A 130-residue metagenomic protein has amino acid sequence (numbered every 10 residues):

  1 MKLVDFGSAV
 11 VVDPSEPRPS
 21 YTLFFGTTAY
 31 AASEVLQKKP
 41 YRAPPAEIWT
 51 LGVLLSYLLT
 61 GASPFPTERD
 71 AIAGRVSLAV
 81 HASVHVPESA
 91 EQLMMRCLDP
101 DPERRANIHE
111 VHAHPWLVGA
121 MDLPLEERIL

Functional and structural regions predicted by a protein language model:
M1-F25: Activation segment/activation loop of eukaryotic-type protein kinase catalytic domains
Y21-V35: Conserved activation segment of eukaryotic-like protein kinases, specifically the C-terminal portion of the activation
V35-P45: Conserved end of the kinase activation segment
L58-L59: Hydrophobic anchor on a C-lobe helix of Hanks-type protein kinase catalytic domains
A73-V84: Short proline-rich PxxP-based motifs
H85-L98: Conserved C-terminal C-lobe helix
P100-R104, I108-P124: Terminal C-lobe "cap" of eukaryotic-type protein kinase domains
